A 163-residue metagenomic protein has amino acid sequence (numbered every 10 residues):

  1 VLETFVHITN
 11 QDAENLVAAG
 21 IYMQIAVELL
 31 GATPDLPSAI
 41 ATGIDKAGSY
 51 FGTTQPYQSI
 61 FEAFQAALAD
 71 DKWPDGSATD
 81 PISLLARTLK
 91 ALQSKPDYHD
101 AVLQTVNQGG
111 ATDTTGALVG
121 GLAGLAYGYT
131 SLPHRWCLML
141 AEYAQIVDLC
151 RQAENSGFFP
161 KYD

Functional and structural regions predicted by a protein language model:
L2-N10, L16-V17, I21-V27, S83 (+1 more regions): Catalytic phosphate/nucleotide-handling subdomain of diverse soluble enzymes
V27-G109, S156, K161: Accessory "access/gating" subregions that flank catalytic or transport cores
